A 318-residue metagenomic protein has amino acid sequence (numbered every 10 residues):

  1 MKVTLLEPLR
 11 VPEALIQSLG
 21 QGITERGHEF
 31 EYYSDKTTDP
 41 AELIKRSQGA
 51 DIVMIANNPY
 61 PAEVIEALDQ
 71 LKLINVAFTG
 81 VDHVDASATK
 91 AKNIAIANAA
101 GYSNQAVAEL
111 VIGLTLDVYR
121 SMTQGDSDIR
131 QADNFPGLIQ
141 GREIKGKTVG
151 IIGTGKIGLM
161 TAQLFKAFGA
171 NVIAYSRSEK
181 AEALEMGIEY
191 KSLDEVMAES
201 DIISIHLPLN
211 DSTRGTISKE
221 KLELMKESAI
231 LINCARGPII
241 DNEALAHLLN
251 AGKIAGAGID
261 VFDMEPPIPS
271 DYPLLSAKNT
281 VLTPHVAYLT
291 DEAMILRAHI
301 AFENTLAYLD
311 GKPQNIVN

Functional and structural regions predicted by a protein language model:
M1-A50: N-terminal glycine-/charge-rich "phosphate-binding" loop or analogous flexible N-terminal tail
Q48-G49, Q70, A198-E199, L224-E227 (+1 more regions): Alpha-helix C-terminal capping/helix-to-coil transition sites in glycosyltransferase folds
I55-N57, F78, I205-L207, C234-A235 (+1 more regions): Glycine-rich, N-terminal phosphate-binding loop of Rossmann-like dinucleotide-binding domains
A62-I65, S178-Y272: Rossmann-like adenosine-cofactor binding region
K92-I94, A100-T148, M160-Q163, A167 (+2 more regions): Phosphate-binding beta-alpha-beta segment of Rossmann-like dinucleotide-binding domains, i.e., the NAD(P)
I96, S228, C234-N318: Rossmann-like dinucleotide-binding domain for NAD(H)/NADP(H)
T154-G155: Glycine-rich Rossmann-fold phosphate-binding loop(s) that bind the pyrophosphate of adenine dinucleotide cofactors
